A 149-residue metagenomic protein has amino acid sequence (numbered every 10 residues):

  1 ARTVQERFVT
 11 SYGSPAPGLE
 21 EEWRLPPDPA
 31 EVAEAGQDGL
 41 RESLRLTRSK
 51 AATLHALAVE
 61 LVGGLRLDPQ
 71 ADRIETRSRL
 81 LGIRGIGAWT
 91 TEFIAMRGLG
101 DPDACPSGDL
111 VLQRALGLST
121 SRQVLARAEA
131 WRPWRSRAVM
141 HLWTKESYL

Functional and structural regions predicted by a protein language model:
A1-L149: HhH-family (HhH-GPD) DNA N-glycosylase catalytic core used in base-excision repair
